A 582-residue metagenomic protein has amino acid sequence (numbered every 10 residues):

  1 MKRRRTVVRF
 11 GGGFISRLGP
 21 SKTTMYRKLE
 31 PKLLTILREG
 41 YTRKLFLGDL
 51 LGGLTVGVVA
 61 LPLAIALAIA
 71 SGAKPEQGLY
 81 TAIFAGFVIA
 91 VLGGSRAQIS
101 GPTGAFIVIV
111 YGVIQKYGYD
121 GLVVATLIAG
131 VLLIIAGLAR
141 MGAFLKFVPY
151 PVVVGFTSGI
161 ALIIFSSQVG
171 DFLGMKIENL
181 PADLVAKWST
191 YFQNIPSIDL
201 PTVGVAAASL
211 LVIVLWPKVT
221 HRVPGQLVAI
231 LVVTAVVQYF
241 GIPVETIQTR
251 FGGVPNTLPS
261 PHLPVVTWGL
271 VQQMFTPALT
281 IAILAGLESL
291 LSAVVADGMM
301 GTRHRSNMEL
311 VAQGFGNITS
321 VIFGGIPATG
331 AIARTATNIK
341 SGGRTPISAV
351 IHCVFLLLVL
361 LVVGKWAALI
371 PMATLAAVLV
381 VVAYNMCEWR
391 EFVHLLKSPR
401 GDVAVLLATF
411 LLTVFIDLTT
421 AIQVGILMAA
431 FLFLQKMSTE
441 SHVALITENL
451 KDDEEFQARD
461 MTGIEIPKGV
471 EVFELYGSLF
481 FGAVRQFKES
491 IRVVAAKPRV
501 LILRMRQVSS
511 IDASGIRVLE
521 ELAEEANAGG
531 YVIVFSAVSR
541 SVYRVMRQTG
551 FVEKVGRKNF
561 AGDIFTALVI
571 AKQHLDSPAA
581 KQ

Functional and structural regions predicted by a protein language model:
R3-D452, P467, G550: Transmembrane helical cores of multi-pass ion-transport proteins
G48, G52, L210, V214 (+4 more regions): Short, contiguous clusters of charged residues that form electrostatic/catalytic patches at enzyme active sites, used
I99, F535, F560: Conserved SAM-binding loop
V110, Y191, F487-I491, A567 (+1 more regions): Generic hydrophobic alpha-helical segments
V354, V542-Y543, G562: Short secondary-structure capping/turn micro-motifs that flank functional sites
N385-K554, K572-P578: The feature marks cytosolic C-terminal regulatory regions of anion transporters and related permeases
K554-I570: Short acidic-hydrophobic, aromatic-tinged amphipathic segments that line or gate anion-handling sites
A580-Q582: Long cytosolic C-terminal regulatory regions of eukaryotic multi-pass membrane proteins
